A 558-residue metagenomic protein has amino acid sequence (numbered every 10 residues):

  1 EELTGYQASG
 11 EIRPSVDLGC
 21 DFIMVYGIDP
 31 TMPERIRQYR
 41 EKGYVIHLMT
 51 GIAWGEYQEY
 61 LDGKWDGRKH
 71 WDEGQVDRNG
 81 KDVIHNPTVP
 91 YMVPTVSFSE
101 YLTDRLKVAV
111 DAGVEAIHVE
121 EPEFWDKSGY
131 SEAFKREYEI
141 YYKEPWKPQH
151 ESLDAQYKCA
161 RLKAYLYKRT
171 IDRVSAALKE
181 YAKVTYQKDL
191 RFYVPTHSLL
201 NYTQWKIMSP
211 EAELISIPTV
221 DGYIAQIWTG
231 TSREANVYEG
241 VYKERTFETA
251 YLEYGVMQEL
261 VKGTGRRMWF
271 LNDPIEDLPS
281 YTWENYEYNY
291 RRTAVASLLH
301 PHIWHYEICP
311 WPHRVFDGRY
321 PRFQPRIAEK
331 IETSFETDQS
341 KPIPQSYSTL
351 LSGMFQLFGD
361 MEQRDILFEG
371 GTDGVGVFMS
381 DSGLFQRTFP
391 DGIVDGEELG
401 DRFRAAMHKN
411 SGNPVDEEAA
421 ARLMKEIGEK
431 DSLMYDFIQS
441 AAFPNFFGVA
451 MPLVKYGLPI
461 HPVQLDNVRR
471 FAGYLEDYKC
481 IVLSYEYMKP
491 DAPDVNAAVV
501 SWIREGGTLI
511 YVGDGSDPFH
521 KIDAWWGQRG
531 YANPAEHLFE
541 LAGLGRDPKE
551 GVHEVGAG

Functional and structural regions predicted by a protein language model:
E1-Q7, H47-G51, H118-P122, Y157-M208 (+4 more regions): Aromatic-lined carbohydrate-recognition surfaces of secreted/lumenal glycan-active proteins
E2-Q38, K42, R105-A116, S216-Y223 (+2 more regions): Catalytic domains of carbohydrate-active enzymes, especially glycoside hydrolases
L3-V16, D21-R35, A53-Y57, W125-D126 (+7 more regions): Acidic-and-aromatic substrate-binding clefts and catalytic sites of carbohydrate-active enzymes
G27-H85, A116-D126, A182-V194: Glycine-rich, aromatic-flanked loop segments that form ligand/cofactor-binding clefts across common enzyme folds
L48, I52-A112, Y138, P145-A164 (+1 more regions): Active-site-adjacent "subsite" loops/lids of carbohydrate-active enzymes
W54-I84, E120-E151, I207, D391-R404 (+1 more regions): Aromatic- and acidic-residue-enriched segments that line the glycan-binding/catalytic groove of carbohydrate-active
A182, F192-P444: Hydrophobic targeting/anchoring helices
M488-G558: A glycine-rich, often tryptophan-bearing local segment used as a flexible ligand/cofactor-contacting loop or short
